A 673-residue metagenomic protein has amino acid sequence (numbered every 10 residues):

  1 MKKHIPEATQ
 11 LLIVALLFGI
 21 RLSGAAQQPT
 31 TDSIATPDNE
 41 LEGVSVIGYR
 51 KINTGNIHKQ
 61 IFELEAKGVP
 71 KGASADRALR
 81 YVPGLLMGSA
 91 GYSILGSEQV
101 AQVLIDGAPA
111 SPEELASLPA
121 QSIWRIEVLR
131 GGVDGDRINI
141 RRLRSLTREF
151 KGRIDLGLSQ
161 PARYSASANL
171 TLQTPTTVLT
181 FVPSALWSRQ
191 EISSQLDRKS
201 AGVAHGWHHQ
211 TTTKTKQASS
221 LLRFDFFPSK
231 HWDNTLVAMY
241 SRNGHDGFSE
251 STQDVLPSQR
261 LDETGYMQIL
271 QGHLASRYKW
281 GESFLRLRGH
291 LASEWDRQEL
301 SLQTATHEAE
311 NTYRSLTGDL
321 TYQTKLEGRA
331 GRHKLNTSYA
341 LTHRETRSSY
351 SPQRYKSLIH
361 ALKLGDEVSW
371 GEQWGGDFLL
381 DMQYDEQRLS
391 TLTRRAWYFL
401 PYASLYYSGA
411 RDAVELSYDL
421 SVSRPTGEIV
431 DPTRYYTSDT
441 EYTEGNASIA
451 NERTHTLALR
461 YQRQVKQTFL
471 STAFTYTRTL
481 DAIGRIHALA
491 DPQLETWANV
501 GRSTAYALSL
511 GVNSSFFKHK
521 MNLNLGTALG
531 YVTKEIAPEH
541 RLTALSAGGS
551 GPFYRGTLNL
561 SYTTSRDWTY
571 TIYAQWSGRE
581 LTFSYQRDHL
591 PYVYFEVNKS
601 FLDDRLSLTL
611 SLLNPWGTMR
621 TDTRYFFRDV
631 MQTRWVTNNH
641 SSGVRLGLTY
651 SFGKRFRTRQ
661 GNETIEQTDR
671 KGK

Functional and structural regions predicted by a protein language model:
Q28-G68, S89, R130-G132, R142-R144: Short, acidic, small-residue-rich periplasmic hinge/interaction motif at the N-terminus of Gram-negative outer-membrane
G43, A75-A78, G91-S93, E113 (+3 more regions): N-terminal periplasmic accessory domains that precede and gate Gram-negative outer-membrane beta-barrel machines
L86-G131: Periplasmic plug
D134-I138, L146-S194, T215-A218: Outer-membrane beta-barrel translocator/receptor signature
D136-R137, R141-I154, N243, F248 (+7 more regions): Surface-exposed extracellular loop regions of Gram-negative outer-membrane beta-barrel proteins
S188-T317, Y355-I359, R434-T437, M619-D622 (+1 more regions): Flexible loop and strand-edge segments within Gram-negative outer membrane beta-barrel domains
S315-D319, A361-K363, E444-N446, A450 (+4 more regions): Outer membrane beta-barrel strand-and-loop segments of large Gram-negative receptors, especially TonB-dependent
E386, Y407-H455, Y476-L494, W616-D629: Surface-exposed extracellular loop regions of Gram-negative outer-membrane beta-barrel proteins, predominantly
